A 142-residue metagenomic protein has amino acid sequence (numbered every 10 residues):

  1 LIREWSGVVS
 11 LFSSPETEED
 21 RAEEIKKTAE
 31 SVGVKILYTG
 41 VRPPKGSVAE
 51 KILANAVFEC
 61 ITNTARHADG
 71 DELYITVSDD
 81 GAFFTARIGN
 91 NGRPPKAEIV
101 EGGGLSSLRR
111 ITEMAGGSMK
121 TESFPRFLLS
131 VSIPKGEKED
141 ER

Functional and structural regions predicted by a protein language model:
L1-G33: DHp/HisKA dimerization-phosphotransfer hairpin of two-component histidine kinases
E30-F58, I99: Conserved short strand/loop->alpha-helix "switch" segment adjacent to the catalytic nucleotide/phosphoryl-transfer site
I36-P44, D79, N90-G92, S123: Heptad-repeat coiled-coil segments of the DHp/HisKA dimerization-phosphoacceptor module
A49, A82-A86, F127: Short beta-strand element(s) in the Bergerat
A49-L73: Conserved ATP-binding N-box helix of the HATPase_c
E72-A82, G89: Short beta-strand/loop element within the Bergerat-fold HATPase_c
A97-L128: ATP phosphate-binding glycine-rich loop and adjacent ATP-lid/helix-beta elements within ATP-binding kinase/ATPase
S130-E137: C-terminal beta-strand of the catalytic ATP-binding
